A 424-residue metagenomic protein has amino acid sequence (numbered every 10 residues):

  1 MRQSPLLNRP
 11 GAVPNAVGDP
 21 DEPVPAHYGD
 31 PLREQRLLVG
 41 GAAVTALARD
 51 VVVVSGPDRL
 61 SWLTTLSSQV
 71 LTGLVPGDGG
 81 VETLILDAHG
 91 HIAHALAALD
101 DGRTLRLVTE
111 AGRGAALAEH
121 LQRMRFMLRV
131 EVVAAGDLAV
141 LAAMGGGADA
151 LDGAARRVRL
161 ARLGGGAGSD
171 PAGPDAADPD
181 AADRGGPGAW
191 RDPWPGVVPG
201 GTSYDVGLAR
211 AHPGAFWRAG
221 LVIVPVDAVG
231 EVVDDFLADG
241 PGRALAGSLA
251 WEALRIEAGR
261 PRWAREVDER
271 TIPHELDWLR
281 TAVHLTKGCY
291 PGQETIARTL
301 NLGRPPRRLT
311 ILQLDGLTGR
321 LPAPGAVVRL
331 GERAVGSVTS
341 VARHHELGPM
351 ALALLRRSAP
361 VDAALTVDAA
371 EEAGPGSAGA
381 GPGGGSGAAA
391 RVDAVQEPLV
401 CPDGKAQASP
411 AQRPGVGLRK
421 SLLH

Functional and structural regions predicted by a protein language model:
M1-V81, L86, G90-A93, L422-H424: Acidic, proline/glycine-enriched N-terminal capping motif
D30-G40, V81-A95, R125-L128, V197-A211 (+1 more regions): Short amphipathic beta-strand starts and helix->beta connectors
A43-V44, D50, A97-P261: Acidic, low-complexity central loop/insert segments
V53-R59, L66, A143-D149, Q313-P322: Short, surface-exposed ligand-recognition loops at beta-strand->loop->(often short) alpha-helix junctions that present
G56, L107, M144-G145, G292 (+2 more regions): Residue-level signal for inorganic ion chemistry
V70-T72, Q122-V130, L237-L249, A334 (+2 more regions): A common structural junction motif
I223-Q313: Anionic-ligand-binding alpha/beta catalytic cores of soluble enzymes and soluble regulatory domains that recognize
T271, L279-V283, Q293, A297-H424: Glycine-rich, small/acidic residue-mixed loop/short-helix segments
